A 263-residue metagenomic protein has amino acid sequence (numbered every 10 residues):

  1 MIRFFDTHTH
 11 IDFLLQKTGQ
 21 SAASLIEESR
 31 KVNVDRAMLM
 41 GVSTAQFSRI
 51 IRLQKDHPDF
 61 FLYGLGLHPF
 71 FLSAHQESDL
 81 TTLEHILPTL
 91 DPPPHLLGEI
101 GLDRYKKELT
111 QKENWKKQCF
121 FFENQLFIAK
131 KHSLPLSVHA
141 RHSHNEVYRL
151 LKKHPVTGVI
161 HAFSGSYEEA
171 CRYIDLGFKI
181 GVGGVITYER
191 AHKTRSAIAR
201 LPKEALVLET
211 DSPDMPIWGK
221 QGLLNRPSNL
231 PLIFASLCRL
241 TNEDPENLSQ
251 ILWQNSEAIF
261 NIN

Functional and structural regions predicted by a protein language model:
M1-N263: Mid-domain alpha/beta scaffold segments of enzyme catalytic cores
